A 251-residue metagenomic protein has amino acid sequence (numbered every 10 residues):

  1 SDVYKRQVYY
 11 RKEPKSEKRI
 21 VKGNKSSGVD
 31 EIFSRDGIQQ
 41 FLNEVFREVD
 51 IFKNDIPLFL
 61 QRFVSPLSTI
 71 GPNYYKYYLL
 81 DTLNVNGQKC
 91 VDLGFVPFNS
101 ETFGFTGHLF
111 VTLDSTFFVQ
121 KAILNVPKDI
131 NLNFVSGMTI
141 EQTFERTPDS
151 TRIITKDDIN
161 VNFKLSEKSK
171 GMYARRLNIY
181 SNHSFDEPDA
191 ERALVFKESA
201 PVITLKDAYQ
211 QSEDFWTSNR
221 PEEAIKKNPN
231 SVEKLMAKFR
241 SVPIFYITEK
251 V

Functional and structural regions predicted by a protein language model:
V3-Y4: Short, small-residue-biased leader/transition segments that mark boundaries at the very start of proteins
G28-K89, F95-F105, N131-L132: Flexible, processing/modification-adjacent segments and terminal tails in exported/periplasmic/extracellular proteins
N54, R62-P72, K76-T82, L194-V251: Outer-membrane beta-barrel initiation region
V64, Y78-L79, Q88-R192: Gly/Pro-enriched, hydrophobic low-complexity segments that function as extracytoplasmic propeptides/linkers
